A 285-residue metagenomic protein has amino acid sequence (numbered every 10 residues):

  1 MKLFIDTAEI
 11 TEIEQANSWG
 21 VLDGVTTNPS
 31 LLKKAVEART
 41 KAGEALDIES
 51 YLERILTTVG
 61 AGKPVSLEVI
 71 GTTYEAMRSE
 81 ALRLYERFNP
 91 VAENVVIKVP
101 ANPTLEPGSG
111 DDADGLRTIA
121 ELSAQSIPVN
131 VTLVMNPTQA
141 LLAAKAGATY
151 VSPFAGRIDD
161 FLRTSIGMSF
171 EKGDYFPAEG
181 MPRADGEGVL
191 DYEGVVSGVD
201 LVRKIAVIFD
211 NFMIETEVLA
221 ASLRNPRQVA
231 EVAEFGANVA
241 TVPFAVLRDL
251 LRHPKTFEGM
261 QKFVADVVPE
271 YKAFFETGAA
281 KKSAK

Functional and structural regions predicted by a protein language model:
M1, A280-K285: Basic/polar N-terminal segments that are highly enriched at the extreme N-terminus, encompassing both cleavable
F4-D6, S66, V96-K98, N130-T132 (+2 more regions): Structural detector of well-ordered beta-strand residues that form the stable sheet scaffold of enzyme domains
I5, E9-I13, W19-V21, T27-G115 (+2 more regions): Active-site beta->alpha loop and helix N-cap motifs at the rims of alpha/beta catalytic domains
T11-S18, A140-A146: Short amphipathic alpha-helices and their capping/turn segments at secondary-structure boundaries
V21-L22, G62, A148, A237: A structural motif
G24-V25, I97, V151, A240: Hydrophobic residues within beta-strands of alpha/beta enzymes
K33-E37, L162, L250-L251: A short acidic, helix-capping loop that chelates divalent metal ions and anchors anionic groups
P103-A120, P128-V246, T256-V267, Y271-G278: Catalytic alpha/beta core domains of metabolic enzymes, predominantly
